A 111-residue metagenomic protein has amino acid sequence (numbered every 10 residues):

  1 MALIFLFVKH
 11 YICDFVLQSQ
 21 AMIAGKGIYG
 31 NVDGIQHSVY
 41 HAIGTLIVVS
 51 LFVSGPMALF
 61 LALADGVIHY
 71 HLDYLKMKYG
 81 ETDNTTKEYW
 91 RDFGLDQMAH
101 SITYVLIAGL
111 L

Functional and structural regions predicted by a protein language model:
M1-I4, T45-L61, L106-L111: Helix-coil boundary and interhelical linker segments in multi-pass alpha-helical membrane proteins
L3-I4, I35, V39, L59-L63 (+1 more regions): Hydrophobic alpha-helical transmembrane segments
F5-S19: N-terminal signal-anchor/start-transfer transmembrane helix
I12-V16, I47-F52, Y79-G80: Residue-level signal for well-ordered alpha-helical segments
F15-H41, Y70-A108: Interhelical loop and helix-boundary elements at the membrane-water interface of polytopic inner-membrane proteins
A64-H69: Small-polar-interrupted transmembrane alpha-helices in polytopic inner-membrane proteins
